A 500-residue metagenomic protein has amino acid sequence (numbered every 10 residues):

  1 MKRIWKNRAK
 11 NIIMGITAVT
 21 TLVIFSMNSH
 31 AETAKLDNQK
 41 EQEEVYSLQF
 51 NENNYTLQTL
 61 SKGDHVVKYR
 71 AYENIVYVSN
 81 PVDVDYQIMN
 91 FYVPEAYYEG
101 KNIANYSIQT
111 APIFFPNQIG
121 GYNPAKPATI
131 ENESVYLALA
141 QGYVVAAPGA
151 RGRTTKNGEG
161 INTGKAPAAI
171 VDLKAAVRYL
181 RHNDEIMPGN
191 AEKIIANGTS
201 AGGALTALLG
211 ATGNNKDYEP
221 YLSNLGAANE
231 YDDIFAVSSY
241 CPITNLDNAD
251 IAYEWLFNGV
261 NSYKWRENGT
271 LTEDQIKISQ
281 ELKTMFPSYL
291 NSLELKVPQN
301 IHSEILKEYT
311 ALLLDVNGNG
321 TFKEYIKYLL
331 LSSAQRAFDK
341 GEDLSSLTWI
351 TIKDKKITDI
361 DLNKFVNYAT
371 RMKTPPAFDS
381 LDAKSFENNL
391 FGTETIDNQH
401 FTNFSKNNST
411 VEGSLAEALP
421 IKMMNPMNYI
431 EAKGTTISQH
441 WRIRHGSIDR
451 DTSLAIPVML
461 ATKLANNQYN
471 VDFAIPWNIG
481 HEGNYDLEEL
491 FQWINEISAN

Functional and structural regions predicted by a protein language model:
V23-T33: Sec-dependent signal peptide cleavage junction
E32-I103: A domain-start/cap signature at the N-terminus of enzymes
M89, I103-G120: Short beta-strand element of the alpha/beta-hydrolase
P116-V171, G210-T212, I479: Cap/lid segment of the alpha/beta-hydrolase catalytic domain
T163-I186: Alpha/beta-hydrolase active-site loop
H182-V260, I421: Primarily recognizes the serine-hydrolase "nucleophile elbow" in alpha/beta-hydrolase and SGNH/GDSL folds
Y240-T244, N248-T370: Non-catalytic, alpha-helical, charged scaffold/linker segments that couple or flank catalytic or architectural cores
L330-N500: C-terminal subdomain of alpha/beta-hydrolase-fold enzymes, centered on the catalytic histidine and its supporting
